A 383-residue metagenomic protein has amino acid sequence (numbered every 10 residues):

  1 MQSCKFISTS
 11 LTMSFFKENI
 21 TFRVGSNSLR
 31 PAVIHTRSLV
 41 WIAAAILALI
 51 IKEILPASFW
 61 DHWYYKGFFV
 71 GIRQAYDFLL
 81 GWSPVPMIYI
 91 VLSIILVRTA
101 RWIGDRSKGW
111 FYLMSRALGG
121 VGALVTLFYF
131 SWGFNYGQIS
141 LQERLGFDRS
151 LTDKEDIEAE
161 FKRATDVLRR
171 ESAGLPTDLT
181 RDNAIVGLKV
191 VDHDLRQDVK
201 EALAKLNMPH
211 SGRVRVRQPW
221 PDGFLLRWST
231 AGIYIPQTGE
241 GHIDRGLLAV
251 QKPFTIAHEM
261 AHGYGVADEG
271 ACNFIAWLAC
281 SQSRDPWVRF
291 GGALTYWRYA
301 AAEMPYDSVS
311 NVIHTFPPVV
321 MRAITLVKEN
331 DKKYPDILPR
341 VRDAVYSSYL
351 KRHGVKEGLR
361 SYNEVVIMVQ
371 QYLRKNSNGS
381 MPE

Functional and structural regions predicted by a protein language model:
I46-G104: Membrane-embedded alpha-helical segments of integral membrane proteins
P84, F254-V266, G270-N273, W277: Active-site recognition of the HExxH zinc-binding catalytic motif
L92, R98-R101, F111-E143: Transmembrane alpha-helices and immediately adjacent membrane-cytoplasm interface residues in multi-pass integral
F134-A204: Membrane-interface segments at or immediately adjacent to transmembrane helices that form the boundary between
A164, A267-S310: Post-HExxH zinc-binding segment in Zn-dependent metallohydrolases
P176-R245, A249: Auxiliary, metal-adjacent structural segments of Zn-dependent hydrolase domains
V319-E383: Pan-zinc metallopeptidase signature
